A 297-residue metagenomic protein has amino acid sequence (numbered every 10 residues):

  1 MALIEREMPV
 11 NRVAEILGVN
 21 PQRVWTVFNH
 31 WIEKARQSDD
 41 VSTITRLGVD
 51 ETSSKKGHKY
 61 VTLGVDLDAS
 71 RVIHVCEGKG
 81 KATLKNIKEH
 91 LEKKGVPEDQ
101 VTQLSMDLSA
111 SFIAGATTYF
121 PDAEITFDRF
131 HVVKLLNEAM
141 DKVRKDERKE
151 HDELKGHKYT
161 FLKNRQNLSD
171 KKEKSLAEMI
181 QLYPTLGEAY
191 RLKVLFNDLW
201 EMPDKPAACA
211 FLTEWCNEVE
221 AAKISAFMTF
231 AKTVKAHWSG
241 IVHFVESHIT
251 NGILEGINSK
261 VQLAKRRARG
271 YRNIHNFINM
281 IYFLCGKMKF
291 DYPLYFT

Functional and structural regions predicted by a protein language model:
M1-H58, D99, S111, I241-V242: Short, positively charged, Gly/Tyr-enriched micro-motifs that form contact patches at catalytic or ligand/partner
E51, E147, E255: Acidic-residue sensor for enzyme active/binding pockets
K56-H58, D66-S70, E77, K85 (+4 more regions): Acidic/histidine-rich catalytic cores and adjacent linkers of DNA breakage/strand-transfer/modification proteins
T62, N137-R148: Short, surface-exposed amphipathic charged segments that create phosphate/polyanion-binding patches used for binding
